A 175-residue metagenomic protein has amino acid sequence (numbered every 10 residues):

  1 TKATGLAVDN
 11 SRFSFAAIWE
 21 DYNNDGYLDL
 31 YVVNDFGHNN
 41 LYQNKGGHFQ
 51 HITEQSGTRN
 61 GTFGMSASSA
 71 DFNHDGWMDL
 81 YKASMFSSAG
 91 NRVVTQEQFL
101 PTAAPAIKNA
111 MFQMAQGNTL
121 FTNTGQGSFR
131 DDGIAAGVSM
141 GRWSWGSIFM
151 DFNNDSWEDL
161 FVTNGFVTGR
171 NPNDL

Functional and structural regions predicted by a protein language model:
T1-L175: Acidic, glycine/proline-rich Ca2+-coordinating loop motifs
